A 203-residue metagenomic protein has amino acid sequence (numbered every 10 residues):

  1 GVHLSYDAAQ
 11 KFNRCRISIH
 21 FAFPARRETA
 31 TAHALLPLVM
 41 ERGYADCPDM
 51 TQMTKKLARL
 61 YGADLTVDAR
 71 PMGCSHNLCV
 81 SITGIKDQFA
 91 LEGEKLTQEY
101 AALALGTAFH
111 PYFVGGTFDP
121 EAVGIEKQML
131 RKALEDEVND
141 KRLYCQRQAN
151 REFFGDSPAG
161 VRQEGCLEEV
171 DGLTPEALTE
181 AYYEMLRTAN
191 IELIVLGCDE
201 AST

Functional and structural regions predicted by a protein language model:
G1: Short, Gly/Pro- and small/polar-rich lid/capping loops
S5-D7, N13-H33, M50-G106, M129 (+2 more regions): M16 family metallopeptidases and their MPP-like homologs
A34-E41: Active-site SXXK
G43-D46, Q88-L91, H110-D119: Short, polar/flexible loop-turn hinges at active-site or ligand-entry regions and domain interfaces
T54, H110-L134: Acidic/histidine-enriched alpha-helical segments
Y61-T66, E169-A181: Short amphipathic beta-strand starts and helix->beta connectors
A133-E137, Q148: Soluble, non-membrane globular domain cores that form compact, hydrophobic packing and curved binding surfaces
P175-T203: Non-catalytic, conformational "gating/processing" segments within enzyme and secreted inhibitor domains
